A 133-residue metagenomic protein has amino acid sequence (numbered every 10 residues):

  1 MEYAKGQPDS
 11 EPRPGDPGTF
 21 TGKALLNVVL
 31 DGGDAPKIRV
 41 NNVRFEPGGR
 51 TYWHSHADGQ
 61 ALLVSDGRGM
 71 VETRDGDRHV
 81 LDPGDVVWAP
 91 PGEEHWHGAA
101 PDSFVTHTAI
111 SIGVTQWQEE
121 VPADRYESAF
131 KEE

Functional and structural regions predicted by a protein language model:
M1-K37, W117-E133: A short, N-terminal "cap"/entry segment at the start of jelly-roll beta-barrel domains of the cupin/DSBH fold
V28, R39-H56, P91: Conserved short histidine dyad/triad with adjacent acidic residue
N42-E46, S55-V71, I110-G113: Short, conserved beta-strand element in jelly-roll/cupin
G49, A57-D58, D77, E93 (+2 more regions): A generic "binding-loop/recognition-motif" signal
T51-W53, V71-E72, A89, E94-P101: Short beta-strand His + acidic residue motifs that chelate non-heme Fe in jelly-roll/DSBH and cupin folds
A61, W88, D102-E120: A short hydrophobic beta-strand segment most commonly corresponding to one strand of the jelly-roll/cupin
D75-P91: Short acidic-glycine-tyrosine-enriched beta hairpin
